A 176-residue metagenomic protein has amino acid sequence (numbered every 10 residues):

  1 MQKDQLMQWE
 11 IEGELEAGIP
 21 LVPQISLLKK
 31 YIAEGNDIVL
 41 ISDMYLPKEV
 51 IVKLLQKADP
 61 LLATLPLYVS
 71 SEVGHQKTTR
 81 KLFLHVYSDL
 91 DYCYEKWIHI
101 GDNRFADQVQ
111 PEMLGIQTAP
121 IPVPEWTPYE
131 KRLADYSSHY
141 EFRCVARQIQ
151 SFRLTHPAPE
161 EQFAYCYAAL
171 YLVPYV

Functional and structural regions predicted by a protein language model:
K3-Q56, P66-V69: Substrate-recognition element of Asp-dependent hydrolases with the DxDx(T/V) motif
M44-K48, V73-H75, R104-F105, P124-T127: Short, solvent-exposed loop/turn segments at secondary-structure junctions
L55-S71, Y136, A146-R147: Structural recognition of alpha->loop->beta junctions
P60, Y68, E72-T78, F83-V86: Catalytic cores of eukaryotic secretory-pathway lumenal/extracellular enzymes that build and remodel glycoconjugates
S71, D102, A119-E141: Catalytic or ion-translocation cores adjacent to nucleophile or general acid/base/metal-coordination motifs in diverse
R80-F105: Conserved Lys-Pro-Asp/Glu-containing loop-to-beta segment of HAD-superfamily phosphomonoesterases, centered on
D102-T118: Acidic, divalent-metal-coordinating active-site segment for phosphoryl/phosphodiester hydrolysis, typified by short
E130, Y136-Y175: Flexible inter-domain linker/hinge segments
